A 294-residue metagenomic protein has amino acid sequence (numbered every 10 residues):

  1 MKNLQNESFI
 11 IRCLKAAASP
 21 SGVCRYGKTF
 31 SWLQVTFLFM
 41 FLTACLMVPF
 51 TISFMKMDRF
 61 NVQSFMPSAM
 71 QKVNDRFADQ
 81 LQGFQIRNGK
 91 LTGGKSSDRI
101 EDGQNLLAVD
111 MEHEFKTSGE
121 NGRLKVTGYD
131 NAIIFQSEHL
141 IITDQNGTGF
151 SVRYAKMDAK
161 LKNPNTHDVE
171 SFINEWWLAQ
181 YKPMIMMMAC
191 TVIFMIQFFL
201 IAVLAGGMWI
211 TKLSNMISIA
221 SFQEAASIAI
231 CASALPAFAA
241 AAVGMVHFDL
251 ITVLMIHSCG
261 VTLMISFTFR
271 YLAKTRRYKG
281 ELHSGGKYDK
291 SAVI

Functional and structural regions predicted by a protein language model:
M1-A69, A242: Internal alpha-helical transmembrane segments
I11, G27-W32, A44, N146-A155 (+3 more regions): General structural signal for secondary-structure boundaries
F30-T51, T117-G128, I133, Y181-Q197: Hydrophobic alpha-helical transmembrane segments
N61-E175: Long, solvent-exposed extracytoplasmic domains/loops
T166-E281: Hydrophobic alpha-helical transmembrane segments and adjacent short intramembrane/lumenal linkers of inner/organellar
T275-I294: Short, highly charged, low-complexity non-transmembrane loops/tails of multi-pass membrane proteins
